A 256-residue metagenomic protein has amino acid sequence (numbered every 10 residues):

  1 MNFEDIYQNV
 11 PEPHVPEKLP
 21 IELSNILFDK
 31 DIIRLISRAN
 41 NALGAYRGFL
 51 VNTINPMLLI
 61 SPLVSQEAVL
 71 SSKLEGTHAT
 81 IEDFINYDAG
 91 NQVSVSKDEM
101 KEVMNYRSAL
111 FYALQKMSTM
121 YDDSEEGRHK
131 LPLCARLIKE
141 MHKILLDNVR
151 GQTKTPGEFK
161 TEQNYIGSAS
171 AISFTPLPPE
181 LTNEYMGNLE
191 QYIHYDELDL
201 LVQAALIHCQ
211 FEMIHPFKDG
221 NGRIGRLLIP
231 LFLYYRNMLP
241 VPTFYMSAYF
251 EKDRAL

Functional and structural regions predicted by a protein language model:
M1-L256: FIC/Doc superfamily catalytic core
